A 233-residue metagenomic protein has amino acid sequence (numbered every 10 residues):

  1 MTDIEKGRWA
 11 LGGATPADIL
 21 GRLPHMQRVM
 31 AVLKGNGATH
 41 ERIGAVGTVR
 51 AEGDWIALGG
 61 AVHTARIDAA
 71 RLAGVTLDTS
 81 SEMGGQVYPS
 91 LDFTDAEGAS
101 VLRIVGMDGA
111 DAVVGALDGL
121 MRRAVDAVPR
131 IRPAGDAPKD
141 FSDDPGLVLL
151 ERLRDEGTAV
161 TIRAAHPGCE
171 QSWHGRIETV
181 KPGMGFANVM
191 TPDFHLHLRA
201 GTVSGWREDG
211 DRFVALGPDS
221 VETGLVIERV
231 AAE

Functional and structural regions predicted by a protein language model:
M1-A73: An N-terminus-focused feature that recognizes amino-terminal "leader" regions
T2, A10-G35, D126-P182, F186-H197: Surface-exposed interaction/gating patches
V29-A31, L72-L77, Y88-D95, L153 (+3 more regions): Short, structured motif recognition centered on aromatic/hydrophobic residues
V32-A38, A61, T94-A99, A164-G168 (+3 more regions): Short, flexible beta-strand-to-coil junctions
R42-L58, V62-L77, E170-E208: Intrinsic, low-complexity N-terminal interaction/targeting segments
R50-I56, G109-V125, K181-N188, V230-E233: Short, surface-exposed linear segments at secondary-structure transitions and domain or protein termini
T64-R132, D211-G224: Hydrophobic, ordered structural segments
S100, V189-E233: C-terminal functional regions that serve as terminal interaction/effector modules
